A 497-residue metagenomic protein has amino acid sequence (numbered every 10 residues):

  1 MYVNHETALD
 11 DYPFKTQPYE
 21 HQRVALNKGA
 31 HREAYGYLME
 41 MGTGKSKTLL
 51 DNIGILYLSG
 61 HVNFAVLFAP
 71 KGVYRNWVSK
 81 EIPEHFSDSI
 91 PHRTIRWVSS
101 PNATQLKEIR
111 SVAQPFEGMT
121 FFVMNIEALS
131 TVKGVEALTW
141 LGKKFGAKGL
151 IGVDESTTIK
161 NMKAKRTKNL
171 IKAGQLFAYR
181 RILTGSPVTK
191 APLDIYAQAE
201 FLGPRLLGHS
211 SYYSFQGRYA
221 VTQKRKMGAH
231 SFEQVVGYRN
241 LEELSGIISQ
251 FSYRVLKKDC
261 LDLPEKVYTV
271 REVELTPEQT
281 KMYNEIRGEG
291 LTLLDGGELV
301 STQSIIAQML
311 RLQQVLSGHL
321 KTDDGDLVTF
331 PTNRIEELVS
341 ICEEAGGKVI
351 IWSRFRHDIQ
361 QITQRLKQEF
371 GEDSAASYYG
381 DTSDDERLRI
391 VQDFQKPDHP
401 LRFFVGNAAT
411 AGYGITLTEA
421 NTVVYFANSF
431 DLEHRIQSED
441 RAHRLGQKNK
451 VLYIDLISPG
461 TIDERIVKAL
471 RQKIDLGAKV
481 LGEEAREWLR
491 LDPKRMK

Functional and structural regions predicted by a protein language model:
M1-Y2, A30-H31, G42-P70, L129 (+3 more regions): Conserved Helicase C-terminal RecA-like lobe
Y2-L38: Conserved pre-motif I regulatory segment
N63-F64, S79, E84-H85, S89-I95 (+4 more regions): Conserved P-loop NTPase motor "coupling/switch" region that bridges the ATPase
T104-F122, D385-R402: Conserved motor-coupling elements within RecA-like helicase/translocase cores
T104-T120, E127-A147: Conserved helix/coil segment N-terminal to the catalytic DExD/H
S130-G134, K190-P192, I359-T363, L388 (+2 more regions): SF2 helicase motor core recognition
D154-E155: Walker B catalytic acidic pair
F430-K497: A conserved SF2-helicase RecA2
